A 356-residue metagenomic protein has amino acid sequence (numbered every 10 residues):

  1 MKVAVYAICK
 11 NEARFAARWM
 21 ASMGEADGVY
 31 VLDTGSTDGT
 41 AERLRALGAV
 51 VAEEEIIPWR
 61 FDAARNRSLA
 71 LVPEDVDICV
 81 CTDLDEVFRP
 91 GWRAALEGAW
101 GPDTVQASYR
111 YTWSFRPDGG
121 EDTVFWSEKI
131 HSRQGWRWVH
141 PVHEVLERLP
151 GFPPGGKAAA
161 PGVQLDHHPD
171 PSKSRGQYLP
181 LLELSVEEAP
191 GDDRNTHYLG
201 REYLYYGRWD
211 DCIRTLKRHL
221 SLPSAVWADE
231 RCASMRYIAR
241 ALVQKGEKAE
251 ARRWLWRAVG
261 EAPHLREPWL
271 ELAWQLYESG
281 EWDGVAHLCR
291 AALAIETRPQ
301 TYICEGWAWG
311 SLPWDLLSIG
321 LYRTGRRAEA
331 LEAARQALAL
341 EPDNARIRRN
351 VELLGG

Functional and structural regions predicted by a protein language model:
A7-A26: Short, well-formed alpha-helical segments that are part of the catalytic scaffolds of diverse glycosyltransferases
R14-A17, D38-L47, G91: Acidic helix N-cap motif at the loop->helix transition within catalytic regions of sugar-transfer enzymes
S22, L32-R45, I56-I57, D83-E86: A conserved acidic beta->alpha catalytic loop
E42-L71: Conserved donor nucleotide-binding strand/loop of the catalytic core
D62-L69, C79, F88-R214, R218: Catalytic-site signature of metal-activated, phosphate-bearing donor transferases, centered on the GT-A/GT-A-like
